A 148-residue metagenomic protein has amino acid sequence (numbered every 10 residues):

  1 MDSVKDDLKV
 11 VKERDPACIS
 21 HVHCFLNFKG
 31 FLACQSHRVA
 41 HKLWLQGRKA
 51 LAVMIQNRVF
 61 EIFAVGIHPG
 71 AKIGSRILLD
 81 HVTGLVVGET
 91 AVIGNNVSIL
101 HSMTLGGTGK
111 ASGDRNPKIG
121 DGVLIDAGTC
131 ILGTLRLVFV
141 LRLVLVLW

Functional and structural regions predicted by a protein language model:
M1-F63: Terminal amphipathic alpha-helical/low-complexity segments used for targeting or macromolecular assembly
F60-W148: Structural signal for interior beta-strand "rungs" in well-ordered beta-sheet cores of soluble enzyme domains
